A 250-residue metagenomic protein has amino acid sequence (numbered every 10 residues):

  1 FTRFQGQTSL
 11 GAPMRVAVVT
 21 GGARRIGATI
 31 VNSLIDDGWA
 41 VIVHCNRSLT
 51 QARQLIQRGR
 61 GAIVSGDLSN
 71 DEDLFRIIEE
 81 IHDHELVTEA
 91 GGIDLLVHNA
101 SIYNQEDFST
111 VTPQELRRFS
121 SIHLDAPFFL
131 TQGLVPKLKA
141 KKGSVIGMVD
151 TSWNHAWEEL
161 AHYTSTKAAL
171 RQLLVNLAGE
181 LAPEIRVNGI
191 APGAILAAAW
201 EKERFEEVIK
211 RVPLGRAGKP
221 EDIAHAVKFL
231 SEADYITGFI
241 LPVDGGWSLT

Functional and structural regions predicted by a protein language model:
A23-R24: Conserved glycine-rich cofactor-binding loop
D83-V87, I122-K142, A178-G179, P183 (+1 more regions): Amphipathic alpha-helical dimer-interface segment in Rossmann-like NAD(P)H-dependent oxidoreductases
G92, R171, L181-I195, I236-V243: Conserved Rossmann-fold SDR core element
N99-Q105, G245-G246: Conserved NAD(P)H cofactor-binding loop of Rossmann-fold oxidoreductase domains
I102, S109-F129, I146, Y163-T166 (+2 more regions): Catalytic Tyr-X3-Lys loop
D107-F108, E115-R117, W200, V208: Substrate-binding pocket helix/loop in short-chain dehydrogenase/reductase
S144-A182: Catalytic loop of short-chain dehydrogenase/reductase
K219-V243, S248: C-terminal substrate-recognition "lid" of short-chain dehydrogenase/reductases
